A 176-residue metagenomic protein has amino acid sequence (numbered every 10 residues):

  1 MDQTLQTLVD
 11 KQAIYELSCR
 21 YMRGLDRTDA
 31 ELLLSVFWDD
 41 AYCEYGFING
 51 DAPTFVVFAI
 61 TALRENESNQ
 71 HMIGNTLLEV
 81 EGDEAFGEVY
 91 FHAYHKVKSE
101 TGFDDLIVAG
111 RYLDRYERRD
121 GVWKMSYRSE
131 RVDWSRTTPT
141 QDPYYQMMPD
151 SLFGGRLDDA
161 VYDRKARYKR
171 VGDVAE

Functional and structural regions predicted by a protein language model:
M1-R27, E31, S35, D83: Short, low-complexity N-terminal intrinsically disordered segments enriched in polar/charged residues
L25, F37, F91-A93, S129-V132: Short beta-strand segments enriched in hydrophobic/aromatic residues within well-folded beta-rich domains
A30-H95: A solvent-exposed, acidic/Ser-Thr-rich amphipathic alpha-helical stretch
L63-E65, E100-F103: Short, P/G- and charge-enriched loop/turn segments at secondary-structure junctions
F86-E88, A109-Q146: Short beta-strand edge/turn micro-motifs at domain boundaries
A93-V97, Y116-R118: Beta-strand elements of well-folded, non-transmembrane domains
D105-I107: Outer-membrane beta-barrel transmembrane domain signature
T138-E176: Acidic/histidine-enriched, glycine/proline-rich intrinsically disordered or flexible terminal extensions
